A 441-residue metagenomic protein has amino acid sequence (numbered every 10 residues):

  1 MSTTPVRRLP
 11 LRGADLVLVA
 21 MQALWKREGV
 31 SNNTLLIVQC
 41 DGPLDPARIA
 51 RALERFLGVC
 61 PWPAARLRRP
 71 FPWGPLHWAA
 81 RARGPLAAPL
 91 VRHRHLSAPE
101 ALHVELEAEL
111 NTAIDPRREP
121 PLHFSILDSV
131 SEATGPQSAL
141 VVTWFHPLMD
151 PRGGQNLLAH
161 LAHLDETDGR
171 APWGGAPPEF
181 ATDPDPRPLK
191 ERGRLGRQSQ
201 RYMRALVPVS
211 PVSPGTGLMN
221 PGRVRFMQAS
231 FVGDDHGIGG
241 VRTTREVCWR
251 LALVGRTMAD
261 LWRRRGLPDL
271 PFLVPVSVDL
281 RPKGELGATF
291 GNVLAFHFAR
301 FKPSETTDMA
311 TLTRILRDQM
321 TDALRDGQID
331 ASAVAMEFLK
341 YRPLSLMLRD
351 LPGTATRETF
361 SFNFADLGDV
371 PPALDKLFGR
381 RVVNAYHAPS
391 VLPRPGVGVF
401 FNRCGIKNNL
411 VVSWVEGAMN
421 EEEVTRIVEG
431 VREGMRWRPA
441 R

Functional and structural regions predicted by a protein language model:
M1-P184, C248-F272, G284, P372-R441: Non-catalytic N-terminal regions of enzymes
T34, P120, R223-R225, V293 (+2 more regions): A generic structural signal for well-ordered coil/turn residues at beta-strand boundaries that shape enzyme active-site
W144, L148, G233, V278-L280 (+1 more regions): Short, flexible loop/turn elements at secondary-structure junctions
T182-S213, S332-L351: Charged, glycine/proline-rich intrinsically disordered loops and linkers
L189-T244: Flexible, P/S/T/G-rich "lid" or insertion loops adjacent to the active sites of thioester-utilizing
V224-P303, A310, R314: Long, internal scaffold/assembly segments composed of regular secondary structure
F290-D375: Helical lid/core segments from catalytic subdomains that handle acyl or acyl-like groups
